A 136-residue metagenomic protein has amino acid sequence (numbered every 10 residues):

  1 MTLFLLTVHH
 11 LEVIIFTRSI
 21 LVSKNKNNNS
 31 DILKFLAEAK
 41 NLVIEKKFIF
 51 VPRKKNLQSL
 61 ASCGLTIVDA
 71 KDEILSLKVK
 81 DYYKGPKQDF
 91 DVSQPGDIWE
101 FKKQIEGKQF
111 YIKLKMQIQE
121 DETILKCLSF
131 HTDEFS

Functional and structural regions predicted by a protein language model:
M1-S30, K34-N41: Short, intrinsically disordered or compositionally biased N-terminal tails of bacterial proteins
T2, I14, K34-P95: Compact soluble domain cores
H10-L11, Y83-K84, Y111: Compositionally biased, intrinsically disordered low-complexity regions enriched in proline and serine
K40, K87-Q88, E106, K115 (+1 more regions): Short linear sequence elements within intrinsically disordered, low-complexity coil regions
E73, D97, K103, K126-C127: Functionally constrained cores in energy, signaling, and assembly domains
D91-Q117: Basic/aromatic recognition patch in beta-strand/loop cores that engages polyanionic ligands
F110-S136: Enriched for short, Lys/Arg-rich terminal
